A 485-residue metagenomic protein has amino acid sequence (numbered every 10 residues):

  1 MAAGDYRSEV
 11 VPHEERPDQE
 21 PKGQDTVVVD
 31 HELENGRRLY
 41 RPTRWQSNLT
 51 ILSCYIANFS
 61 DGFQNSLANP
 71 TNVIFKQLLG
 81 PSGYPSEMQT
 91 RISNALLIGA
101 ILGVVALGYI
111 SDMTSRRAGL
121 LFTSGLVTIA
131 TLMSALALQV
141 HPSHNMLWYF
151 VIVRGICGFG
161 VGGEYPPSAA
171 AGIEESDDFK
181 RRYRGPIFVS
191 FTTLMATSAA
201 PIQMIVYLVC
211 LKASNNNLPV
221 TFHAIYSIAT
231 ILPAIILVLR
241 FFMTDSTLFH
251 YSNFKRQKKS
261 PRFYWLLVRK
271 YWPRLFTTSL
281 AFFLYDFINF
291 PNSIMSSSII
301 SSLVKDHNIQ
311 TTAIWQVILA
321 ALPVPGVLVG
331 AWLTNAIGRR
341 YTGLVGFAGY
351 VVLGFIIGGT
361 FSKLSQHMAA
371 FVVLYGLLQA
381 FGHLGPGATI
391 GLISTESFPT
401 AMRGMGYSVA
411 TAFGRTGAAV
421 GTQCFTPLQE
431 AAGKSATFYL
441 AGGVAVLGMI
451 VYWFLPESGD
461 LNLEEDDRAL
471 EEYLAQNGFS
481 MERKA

Functional and structural regions predicted by a protein language model:
A2-A485: Transmembrane-helix signature of 12-pass secondary carriers
